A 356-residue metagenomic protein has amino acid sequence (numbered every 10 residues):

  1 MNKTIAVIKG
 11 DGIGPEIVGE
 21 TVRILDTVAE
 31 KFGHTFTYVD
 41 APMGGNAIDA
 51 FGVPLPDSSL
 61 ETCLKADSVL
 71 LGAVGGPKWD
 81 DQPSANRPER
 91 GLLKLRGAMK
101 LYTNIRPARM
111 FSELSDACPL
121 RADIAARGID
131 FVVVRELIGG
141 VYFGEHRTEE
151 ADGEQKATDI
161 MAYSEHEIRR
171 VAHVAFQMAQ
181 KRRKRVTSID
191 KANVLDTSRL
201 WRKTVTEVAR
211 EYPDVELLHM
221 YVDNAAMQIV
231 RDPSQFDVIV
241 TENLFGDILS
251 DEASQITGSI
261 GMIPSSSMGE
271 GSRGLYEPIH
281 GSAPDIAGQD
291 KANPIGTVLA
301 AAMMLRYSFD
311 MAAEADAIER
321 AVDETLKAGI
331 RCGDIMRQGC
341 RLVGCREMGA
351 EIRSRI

Functional and structural regions predicted by a protein language model:
M1-I5: Extreme N-terminal starter segment of soluble prokaryotic enzymes
A6-R23, V28-A29, A151-D223, Q235: Glycine-rich phosphate/diphosphate-binding loop of Rossmann-like nucleotide-binding domains
D11-G14, D67, V134, A175 (+4 more regions): Buried hydrophobic positions in well-ordered alpha/beta secondary-structure cores of metabolic enzymes
T21, L25, V205, T297-S308 (+1 more regions): Buried hydrophobic packing segments
G33-D57, M227-I229: N-terminal beta-loop-helix "entrance" segment that forms/cooperates in small-molecule cofactor or anionic ligand
G45-I48, I229-I330: Glycine-rich phosphate/nucleotide-binding loop
D49-T158, L244: N-terminal glycine-rich phosphate/adenylate-binding segment common to multiple enzyme folds
I138-G139, F143-R182, V186-S188, A192-V194 (+2 more regions): Glycine-rich phosphate/pyrophosphate-binding loop and the adjoining helix
